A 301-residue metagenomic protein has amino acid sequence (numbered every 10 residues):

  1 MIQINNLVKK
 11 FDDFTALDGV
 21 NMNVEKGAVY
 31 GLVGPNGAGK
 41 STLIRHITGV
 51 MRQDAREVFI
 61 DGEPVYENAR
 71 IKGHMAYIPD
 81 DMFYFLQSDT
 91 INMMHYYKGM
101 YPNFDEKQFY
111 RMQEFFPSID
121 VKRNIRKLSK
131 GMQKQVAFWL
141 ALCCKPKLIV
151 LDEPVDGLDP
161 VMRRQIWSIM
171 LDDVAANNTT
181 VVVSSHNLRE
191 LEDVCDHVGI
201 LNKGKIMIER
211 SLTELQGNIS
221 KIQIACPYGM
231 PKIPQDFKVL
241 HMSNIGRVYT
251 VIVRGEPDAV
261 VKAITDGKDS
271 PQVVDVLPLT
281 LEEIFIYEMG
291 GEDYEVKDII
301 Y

Functional and structural regions predicted by a protein language model:
T48: Helix-to-loop junction immediately C-terminal to a conserved catalytic motif
R56-I71: Conserved ABC transporter NBD signature motif
D80-V136: ABC-family P-loop ATPase nucleotide-binding domains
I149-E153: Catalytic Walker B motif of ABC-type/P-loop ATPase nucleotide-binding domains
I166-G255: ABC transporter nucleotide-binding domain
S220-V296, Y301: Short, charged/small-residue-rich alpha-helical element at the C-terminal edge of ABC transporter nucleotide-binding
